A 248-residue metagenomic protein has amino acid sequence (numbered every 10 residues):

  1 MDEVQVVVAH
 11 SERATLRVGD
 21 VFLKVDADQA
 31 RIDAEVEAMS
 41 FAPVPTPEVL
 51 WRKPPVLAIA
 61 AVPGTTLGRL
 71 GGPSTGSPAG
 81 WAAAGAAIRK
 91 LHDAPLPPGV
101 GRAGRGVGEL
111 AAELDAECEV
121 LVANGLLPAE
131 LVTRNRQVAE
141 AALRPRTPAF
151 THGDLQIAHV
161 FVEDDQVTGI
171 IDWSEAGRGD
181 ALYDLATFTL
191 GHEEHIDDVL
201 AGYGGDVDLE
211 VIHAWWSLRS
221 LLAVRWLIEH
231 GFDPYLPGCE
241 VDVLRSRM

Functional and structural regions predicted by a protein language model:
M1, P63, D93-G153, G204 (+2 more regions): An alpha-helical support segment within catalytic cores of ATP-dependent transferases
V4-G106: ATP-binding pocket architecture of kinase catalytic cores
E12-R13, E175-A181, A186-M248: Helix-rich C-terminal or lid/interface subdomains of diverse kinases
E12-R17, L23, V49, R136-Y183: Active-site acidic catalytic loop and adjacent metal/ATP-binding pocket of ATP-dependent phosphoryl transfer enzymes
A30, T66, V160, R178 (+1 more regions): Conserved protein kinase catalytic core
M39, T75-G76, G169, L185-F188 (+1 more regions): Glycine-rich, phosphate-binding/catalytic loops in enzymes
A42-P43, V62, L70-G71, I171 (+3 more regions): Short, flexible helix/strand-to-coil boundary loops that buttress conserved ligand/catalytic motifs in alpha/beta
